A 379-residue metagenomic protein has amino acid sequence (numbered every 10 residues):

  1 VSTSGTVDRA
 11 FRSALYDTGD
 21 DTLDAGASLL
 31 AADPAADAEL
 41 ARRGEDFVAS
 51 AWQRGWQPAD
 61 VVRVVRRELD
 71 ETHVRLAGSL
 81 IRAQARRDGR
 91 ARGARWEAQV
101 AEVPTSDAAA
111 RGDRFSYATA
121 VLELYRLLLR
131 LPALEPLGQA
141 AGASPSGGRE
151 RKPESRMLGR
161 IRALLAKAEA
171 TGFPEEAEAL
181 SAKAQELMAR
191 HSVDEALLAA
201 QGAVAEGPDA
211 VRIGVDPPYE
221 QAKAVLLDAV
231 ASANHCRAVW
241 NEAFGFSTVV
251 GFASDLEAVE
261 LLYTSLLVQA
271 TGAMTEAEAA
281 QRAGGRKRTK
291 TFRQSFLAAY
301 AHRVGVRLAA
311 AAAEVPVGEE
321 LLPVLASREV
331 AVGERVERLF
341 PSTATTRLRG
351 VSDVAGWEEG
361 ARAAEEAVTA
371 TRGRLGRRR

Functional and structural regions predicted by a protein language model:
V1-P153, V193-R379: Extended, helix-rich structural scaffolds rather than catalytic motifs
G147-A170, E178: Intrinsically disordered, low-complexity linker/loop segments enriched in Gly/Pro and charged/polar residues
I161, L165, A177-H191, L297-V304: Short amphipathic alpha-helical coiled-coil/interface segments
F173: N-terminal cationic and glycine-rich segments that engage phosphates or anionic surfaces
